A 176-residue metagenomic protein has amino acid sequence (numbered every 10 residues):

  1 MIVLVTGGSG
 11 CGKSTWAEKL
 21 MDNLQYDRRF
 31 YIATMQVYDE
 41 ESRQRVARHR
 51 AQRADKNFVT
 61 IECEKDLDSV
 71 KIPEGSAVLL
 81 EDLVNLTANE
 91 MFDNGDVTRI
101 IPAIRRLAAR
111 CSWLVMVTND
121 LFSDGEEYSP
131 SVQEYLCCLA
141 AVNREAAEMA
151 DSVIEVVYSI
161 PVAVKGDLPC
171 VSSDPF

Functional and structural regions predicted by a protein language model:
I2-I72: Conserved P-loop
V3-V5, R29, S76-N85, W113-M116: Generic beta-sheet signal
G10, Q36, V84, L121-F122: Short, glycine/serine-rich, charged loops/turns that create anion-binding and catalytic segments at active sites
A17, H49, L79, N119 (+1 more regions): Residue-level signal for inorganic ion chemistry
K19, Q44, R48-A51, N85 (+3 more regions): Charged/polar, solvent-exposed surface patches and flexible loops
D27, K56-F58, S76, S112 (+1 more regions): A structural micro-motif
A51, K56-R99: Helix-adjacent hinge/juxtasegments
T87-F176: Replace "adjacent to P-loop NTPase cores in ATP/GTP-dependent enzymes" with "adjacent to NTP-binding cores
